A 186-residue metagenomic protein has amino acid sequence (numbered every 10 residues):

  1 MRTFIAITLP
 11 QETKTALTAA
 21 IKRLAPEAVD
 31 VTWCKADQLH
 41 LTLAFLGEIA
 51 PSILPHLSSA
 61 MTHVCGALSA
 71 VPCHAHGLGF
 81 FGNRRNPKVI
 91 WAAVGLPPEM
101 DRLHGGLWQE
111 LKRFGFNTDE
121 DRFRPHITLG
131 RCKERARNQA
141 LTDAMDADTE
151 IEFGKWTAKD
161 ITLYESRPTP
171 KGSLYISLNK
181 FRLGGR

Functional and structural regions predicted by a protein language model:
M1-R186: Histidine-dependent nucleotide/RNA phosphoesterase domain, centered on the 2H-phosphoesterase fold with its duplicated
